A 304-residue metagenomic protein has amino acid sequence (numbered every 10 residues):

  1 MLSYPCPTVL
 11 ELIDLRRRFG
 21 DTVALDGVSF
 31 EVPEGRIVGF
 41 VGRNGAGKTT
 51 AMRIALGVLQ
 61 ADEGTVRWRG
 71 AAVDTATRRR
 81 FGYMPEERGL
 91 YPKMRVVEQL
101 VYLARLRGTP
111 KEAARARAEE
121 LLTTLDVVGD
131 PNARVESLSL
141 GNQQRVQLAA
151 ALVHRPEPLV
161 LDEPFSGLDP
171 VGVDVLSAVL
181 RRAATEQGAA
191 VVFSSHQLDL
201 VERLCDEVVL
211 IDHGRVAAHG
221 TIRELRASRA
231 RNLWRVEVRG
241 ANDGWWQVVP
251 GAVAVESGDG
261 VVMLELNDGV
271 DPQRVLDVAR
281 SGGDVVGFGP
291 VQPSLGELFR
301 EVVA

Functional and structural regions predicted by a protein language model:
M1-R16: ABC-family P-loop ATPase nucleotide-binding domain
C6, N267-A304: C-terminal coupling/interaction segments
L10, R17-D212, A218: ABC transporter nucleotide-binding domains
D74, V97, L198, R223 (+3 more regions): Alpha-helix N-cap/helix-start and coil->helix boundary motif
L100, R115, L122, D174 (+3 more regions): Generic structural signal for individual residues within well-ordered alpha-helical segments across diverse proteins
S177-L266: ABC transporter nucleotide-binding domain
